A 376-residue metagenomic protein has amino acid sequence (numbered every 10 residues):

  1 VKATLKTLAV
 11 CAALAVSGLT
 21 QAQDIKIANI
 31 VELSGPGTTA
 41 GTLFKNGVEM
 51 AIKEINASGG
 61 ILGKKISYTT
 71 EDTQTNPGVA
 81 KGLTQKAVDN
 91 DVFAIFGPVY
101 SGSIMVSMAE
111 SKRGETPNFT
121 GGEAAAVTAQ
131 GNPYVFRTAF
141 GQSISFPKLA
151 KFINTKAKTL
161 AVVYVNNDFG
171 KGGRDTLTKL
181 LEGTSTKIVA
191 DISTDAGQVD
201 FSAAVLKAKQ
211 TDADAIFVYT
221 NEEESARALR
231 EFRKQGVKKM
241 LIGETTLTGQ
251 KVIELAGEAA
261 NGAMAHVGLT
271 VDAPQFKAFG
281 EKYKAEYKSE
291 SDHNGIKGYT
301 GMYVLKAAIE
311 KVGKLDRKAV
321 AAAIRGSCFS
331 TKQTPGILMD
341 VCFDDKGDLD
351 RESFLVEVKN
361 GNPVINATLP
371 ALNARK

Functional and structural regions predicted by a protein language model:
K2-C11, A22-K376: Extracytosolic ligand-binding ectodomains
V16-A22: Sec/Tat signal peptide C-region and signal peptidase I cleavage site
